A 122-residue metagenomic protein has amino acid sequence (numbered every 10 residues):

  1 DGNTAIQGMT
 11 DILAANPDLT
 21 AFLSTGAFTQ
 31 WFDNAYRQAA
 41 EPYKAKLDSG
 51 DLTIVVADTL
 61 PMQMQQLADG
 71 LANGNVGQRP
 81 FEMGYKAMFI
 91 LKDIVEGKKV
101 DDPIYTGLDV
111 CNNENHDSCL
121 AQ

Functional and structural regions predicted by a protein language model:
D1-Q66: Hydrophobic alpha-helical
A15, G70, I94-K98: Change "in soluble alpha/beta enzymes" to "in soluble alpha/beta proteins
D18-L19, A72-N73, V100-D101, H116: A general structural signal for well-ordered secondary-structure junctions
L52, N73, L108: Short, conserved active-site loop motifs that form the nucleotide-linked donor/cofactor pocket
D69-F81: Short beta-strand elements at the ligand-binding edges of bilobed clamshell
R79-Q122: Hinge/cleft segment of the Venus flytrap/periplasmic-binding protein
